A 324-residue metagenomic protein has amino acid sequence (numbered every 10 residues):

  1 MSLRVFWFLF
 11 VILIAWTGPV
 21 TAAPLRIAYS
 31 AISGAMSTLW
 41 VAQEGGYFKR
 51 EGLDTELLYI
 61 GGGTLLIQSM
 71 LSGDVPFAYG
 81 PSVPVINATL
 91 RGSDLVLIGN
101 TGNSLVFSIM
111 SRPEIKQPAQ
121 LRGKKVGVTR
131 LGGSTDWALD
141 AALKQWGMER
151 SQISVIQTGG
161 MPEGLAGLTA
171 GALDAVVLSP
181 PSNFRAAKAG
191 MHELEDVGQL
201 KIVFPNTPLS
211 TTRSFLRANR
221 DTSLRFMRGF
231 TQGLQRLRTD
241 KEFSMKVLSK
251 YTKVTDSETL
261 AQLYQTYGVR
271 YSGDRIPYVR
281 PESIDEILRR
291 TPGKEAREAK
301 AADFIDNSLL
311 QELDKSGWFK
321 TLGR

Functional and structural regions predicted by a protein language model:
M1-V5: Positively charged n-region of N-terminal signal peptides that target proteins for export
F6-T17: Bacterial N-terminal signal peptides
A23-A170, D174-P180, E193-V197, I202-V203: Short, glycine-/small- and polar/acidic-enriched structural segments that line small-molecule recognition paths
A42, F48, A88, L143 (+4 more regions): Hydrophobic alpha-helix position signal
V75, Y79, T169, Y267-P281 (+1 more regions): Short amphipathic alpha-helical segments at helix boundaries and their inter-helical linkers
V83-P84, P162-T252: Pocket-lining segment of extracytoplasmic ligand-binding domains
R217-R297: Secondary-structure end/capping motifs
L288-R324: Conserved C-terminal helix/tail region of periplasmic/extracytoplasmic solute-binding proteins
